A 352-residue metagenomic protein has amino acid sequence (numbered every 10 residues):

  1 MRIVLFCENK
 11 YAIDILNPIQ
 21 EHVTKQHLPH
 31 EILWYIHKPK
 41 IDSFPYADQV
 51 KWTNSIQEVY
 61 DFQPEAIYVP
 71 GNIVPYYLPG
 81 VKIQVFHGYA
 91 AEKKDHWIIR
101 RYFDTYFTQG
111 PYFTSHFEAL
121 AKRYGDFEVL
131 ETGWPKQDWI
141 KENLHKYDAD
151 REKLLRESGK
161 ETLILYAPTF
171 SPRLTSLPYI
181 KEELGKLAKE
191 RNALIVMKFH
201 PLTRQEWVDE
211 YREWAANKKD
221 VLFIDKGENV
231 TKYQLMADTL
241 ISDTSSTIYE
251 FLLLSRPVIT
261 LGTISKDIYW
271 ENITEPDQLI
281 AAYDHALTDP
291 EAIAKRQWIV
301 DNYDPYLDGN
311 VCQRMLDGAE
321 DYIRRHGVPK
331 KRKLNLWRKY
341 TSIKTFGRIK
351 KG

Functional and structural regions predicted by a protein language model:
V4-L144, D148: Active-site and donor-binding regions of nucleotide-sugar-utilizing enzymes
A12-T24, Q137-E213, L307, V311-Q313: Conserved catalytic-core segment of nucleotide-activated headgroup transferases in glycan assembly
E31-A47, E190-K226: Catalytic donor nucleotide-activated moiety binding site of glycosyltransferases and closely related
T53-E58, T203-Y249: Donor nucleotide-activated moiety binding/catalytic core segment of transferases that use nucleotide-activated donors
V69, T108, S242-D243, I273: Short beta-strand scaffold positions
I73, L78-F86, G227-W270: A donor-sugar binding/catalytic signature common to diverse glycosyltransferases and related nucleotide-sugar
Y124-G125, E131, S246-L307: Catalytic binding pocket for nucleotide-activated donors in carbohydrate/polymer assembly enzymes
T288-G352: C-terminal amphipathic helix plus adjacent low-complexity, charged tail appended to glycosyltransferase catalytic
